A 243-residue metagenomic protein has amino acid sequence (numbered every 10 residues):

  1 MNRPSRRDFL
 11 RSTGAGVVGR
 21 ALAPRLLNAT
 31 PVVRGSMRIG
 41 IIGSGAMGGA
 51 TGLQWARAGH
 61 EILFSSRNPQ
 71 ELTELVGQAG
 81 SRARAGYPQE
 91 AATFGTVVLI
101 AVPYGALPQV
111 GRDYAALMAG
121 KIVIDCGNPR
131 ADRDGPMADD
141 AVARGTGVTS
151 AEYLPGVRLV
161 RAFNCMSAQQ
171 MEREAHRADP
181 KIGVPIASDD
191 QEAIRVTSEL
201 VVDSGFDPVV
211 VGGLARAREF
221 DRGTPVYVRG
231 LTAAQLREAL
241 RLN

Functional and structural regions predicted by a protein language model:
M1-V17, A21: N-terminal secretory signal peptides and thylakoid transit peptides that target proteins across membranes
V33-S36, L53, R57-V97, V102-Q109 (+1 more regions): Conserved N-terminal Rossmann-fold NAD(P) cofactor-binding segment
S44-G45: Glycine-rich Rossmann-fold phosphate-binding loop(s) that bind the pyrophosphate of adenine dinucleotide cofactors
G48-G49: N-terminal Rossmann-fold NAD(P) dinucleotide-binding loop
Y114-G120, L154, R177-A178: Short, conserved loop/helix-junction motifs that constitute active-site signature segments in enzyme catalytic cores
G127-V160, C165, Q169: Rossmann-fold NAD(P)-binding glycine/threonine-rich loop
G135-A143, V148, E174-E192: Short beta-strand and adjoining strand-loop segment in the mid-core of the Rossmann-like NAD(P)-dependent dehydrogenase
K181-N243: Active-site-lining helix/loop region of Rossmann-like oxidoreductase modules
